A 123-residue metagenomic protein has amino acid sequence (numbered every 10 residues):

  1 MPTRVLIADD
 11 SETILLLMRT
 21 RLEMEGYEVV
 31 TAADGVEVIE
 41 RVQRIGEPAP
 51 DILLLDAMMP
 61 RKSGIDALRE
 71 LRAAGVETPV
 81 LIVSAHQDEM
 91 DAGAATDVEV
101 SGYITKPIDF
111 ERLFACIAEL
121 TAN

Functional and structural regions predicted by a protein language model:
L16-M24: Charged docking surfaces used in two-component/phosphorelay signaling
G26-A33, R41: Short hydrophobic/Thr-rich beta-strand motif most characteristic of the beta2 strand and flanking loop of CheY-like
D34-E37, S63-D66: Acidic catalytic/metal-coordinating carboxylates
E47-L54: Active-site beta3 strand of CheY-like receiver
M59-R61, D88: The feature encodes the CheY-like receiver
D66, Q87-I104: Alpha4 helix (beta4-alpha4-beta5 surface) of REC/receiver domains from two-component response regulators
M90, I108-A118: C-terminal output helix
